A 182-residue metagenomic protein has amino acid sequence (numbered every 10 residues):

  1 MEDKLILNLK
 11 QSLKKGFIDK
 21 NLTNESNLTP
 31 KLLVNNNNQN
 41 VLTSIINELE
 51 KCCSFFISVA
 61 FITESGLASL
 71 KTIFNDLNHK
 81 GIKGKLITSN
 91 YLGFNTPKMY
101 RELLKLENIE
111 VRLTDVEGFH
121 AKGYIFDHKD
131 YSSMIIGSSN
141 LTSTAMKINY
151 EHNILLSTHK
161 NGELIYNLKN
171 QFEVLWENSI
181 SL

Functional and structural regions predicted by a protein language model:
M1-L182: PLD/PLD-like phosphodiesterase catalytic module centered on the HKD motif
